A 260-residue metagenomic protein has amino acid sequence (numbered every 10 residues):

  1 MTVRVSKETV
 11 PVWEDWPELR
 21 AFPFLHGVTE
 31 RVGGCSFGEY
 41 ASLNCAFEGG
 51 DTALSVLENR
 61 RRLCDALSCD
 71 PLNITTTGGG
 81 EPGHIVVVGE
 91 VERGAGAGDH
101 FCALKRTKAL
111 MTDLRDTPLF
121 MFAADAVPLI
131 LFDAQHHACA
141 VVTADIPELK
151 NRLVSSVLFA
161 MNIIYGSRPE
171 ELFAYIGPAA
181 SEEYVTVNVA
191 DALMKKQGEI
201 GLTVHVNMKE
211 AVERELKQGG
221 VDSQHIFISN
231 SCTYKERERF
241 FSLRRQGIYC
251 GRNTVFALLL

Functional and structural regions predicted by a protein language model:
M1-L260: Active-site microenvironment for binding and transforming phosphate-containing groups
